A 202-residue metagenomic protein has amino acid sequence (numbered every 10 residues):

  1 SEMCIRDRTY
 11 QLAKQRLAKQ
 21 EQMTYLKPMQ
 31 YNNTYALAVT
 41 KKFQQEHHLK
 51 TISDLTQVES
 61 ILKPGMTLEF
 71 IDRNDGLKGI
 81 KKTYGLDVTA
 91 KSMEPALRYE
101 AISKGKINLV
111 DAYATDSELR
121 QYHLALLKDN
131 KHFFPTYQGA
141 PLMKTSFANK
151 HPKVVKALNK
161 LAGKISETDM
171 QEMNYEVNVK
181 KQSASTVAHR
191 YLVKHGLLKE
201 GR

Functional and structural regions predicted by a protein language model:
S1, E59-K63, L86, A101-A112: Alpha-to-beta junction loops
M3-I5: Short, small-residue-biased leader/transition segments that mark boundaries at the very start of proteins
T9-K63, G163-E167: A conserved helix-loop-strand patch within extracytoplasmic ligand-binding domains of the periplasmic binding
T24-M29, A112-Y113, H123-P135: Short beta-strand->loop
T34-Q45, Q138-H151: A bilobed periplasmic-binding-protein/Venus flytrap-type ligand-binding module shared by bacterial periplasmic
S53-K91, R190-L197: Ligand-binding cleft/hinge of the Venus flytrap
K81-T83, K153-R202: An extracytoplasmic/periplasmic, membrane-proximal ligand-sensing/linker region
T89-E100: Short helix-initiation/N-cap motifs at beta->coil->alpha
